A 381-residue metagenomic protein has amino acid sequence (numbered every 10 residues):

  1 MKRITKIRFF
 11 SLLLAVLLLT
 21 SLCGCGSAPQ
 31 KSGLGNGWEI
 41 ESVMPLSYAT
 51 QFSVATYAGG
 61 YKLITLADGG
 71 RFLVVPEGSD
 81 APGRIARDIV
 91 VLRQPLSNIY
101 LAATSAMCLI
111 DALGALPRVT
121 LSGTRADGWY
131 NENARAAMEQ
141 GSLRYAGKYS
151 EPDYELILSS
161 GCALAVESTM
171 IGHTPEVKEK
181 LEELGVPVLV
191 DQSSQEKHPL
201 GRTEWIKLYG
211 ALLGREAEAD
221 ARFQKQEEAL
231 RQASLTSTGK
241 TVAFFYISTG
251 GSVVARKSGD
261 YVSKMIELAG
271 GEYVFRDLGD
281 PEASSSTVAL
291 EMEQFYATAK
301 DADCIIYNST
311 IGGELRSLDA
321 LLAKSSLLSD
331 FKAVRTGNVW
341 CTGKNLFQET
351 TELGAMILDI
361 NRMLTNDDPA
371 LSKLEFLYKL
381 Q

Functional and structural regions predicted by a protein language model:
K2-L13: Bacterial N-terminal signal peptides that target proteins for export
T20-G24: C-terminal motif of bacterial Sec signal peptides marking the signal peptidase cleavage site
C25, E196-A221, C304-Q381: Structured C-terminal subdomain patch of bacterial secreted/periplasmic proteins
C25-M107, E218-F245, D368-Q381: Bacterial Sec-exported substrate-binding components of ABC uptake systems
K62-L158, L164-I171: A short, structured surface patch at a secondary-structure boundary
S97, S105-M107, S122-N133, H173-E176 (+2 more regions): Extracytoplasmic ligand-binding site segments that recognize negatively charged/polar headgroups
N98-L101, R118-S122, L164-S168, V188-D191 (+5 more regions): Structural recognition of the beta-strand scaffold that forms the well-ordered cores of secreted hydrolase catalytic
A229, L235-R316: Flexible, glycine-rich surface segments
